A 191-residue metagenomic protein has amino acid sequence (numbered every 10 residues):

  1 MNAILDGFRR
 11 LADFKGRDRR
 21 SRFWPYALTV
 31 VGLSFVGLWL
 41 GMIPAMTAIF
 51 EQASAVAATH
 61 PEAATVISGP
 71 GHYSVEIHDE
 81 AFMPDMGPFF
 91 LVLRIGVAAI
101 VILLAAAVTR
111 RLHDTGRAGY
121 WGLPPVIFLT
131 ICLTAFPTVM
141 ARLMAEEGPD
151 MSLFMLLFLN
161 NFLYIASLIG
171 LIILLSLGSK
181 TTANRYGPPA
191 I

Functional and structural regions predicted by a protein language model:
M1-L33, A106-G119, I173-I191: Membrane-interface extramembranous regions at the lipid-water interface
P25-V31, L91-L104: Hydrophobic alpha-helical transmembrane segments
Y26-T29, L123-P125, F162: Hydrophobic core positions of alpha-helical segments in small-molecule transporters and transporter systems
V30, S34-L38, G122, T134: Hydrophobic alpha-helical transmembrane segments in multi-pass membrane proteins
G37-V97, F128-S167: Membrane-helix interface segments in multi-pass membrane proteins
L40-P44, I100-R110: Membrane-helix exit/interface motif
Y120-T130: Central hydrophobic cores of alpha-helical transmembrane segments in multi-pass integral membrane proteins
P149-I191: Terminal transmembrane helical module of multi-pass membrane proteins
